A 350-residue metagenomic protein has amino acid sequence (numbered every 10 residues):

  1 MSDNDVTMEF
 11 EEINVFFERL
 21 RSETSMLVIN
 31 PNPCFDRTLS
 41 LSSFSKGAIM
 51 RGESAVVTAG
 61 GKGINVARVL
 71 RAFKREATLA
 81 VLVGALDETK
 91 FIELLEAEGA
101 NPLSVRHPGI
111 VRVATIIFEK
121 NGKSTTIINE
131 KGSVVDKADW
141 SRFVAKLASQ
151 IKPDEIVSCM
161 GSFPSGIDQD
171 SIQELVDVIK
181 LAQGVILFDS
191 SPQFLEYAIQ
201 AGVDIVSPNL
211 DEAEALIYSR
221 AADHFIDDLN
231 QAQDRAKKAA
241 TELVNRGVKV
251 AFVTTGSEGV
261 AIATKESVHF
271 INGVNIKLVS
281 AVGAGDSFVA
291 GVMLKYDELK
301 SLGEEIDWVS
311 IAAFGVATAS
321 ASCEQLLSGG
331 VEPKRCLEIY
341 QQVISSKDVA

Functional and structural regions predicted by a protein language model:
D5, E9-G47: Positively charged, low-complexity intrinsically disordered leader regions
F10, R51-V111, Q342: Substrate-binding N-lobe of the ribokinase-like
M26, R75-T78, P102, I186 (+2 more regions): Hydrophobic anchor at the start of a short beta-strand that flanks the dinucleotide cofactor-binding loop
V28-P31, V81-L82, R106-H107, I116-F118 (+4 more regions): Short beta-strand segments
L70, N209, G285: Short, conserved phosphate/pyrophosphate- and ester-handling motifs at nucleotide-, phospho-/glycolipid
I117-P153: Conserved phosphate-binding/catalytic loop of the ribokinase/pfkB sugar-kinase fold
I156-A232: Conserved beta-alpha-beta core of the PfkB/ribokinase-like small-molecule kinase fold
E196, R220, H224-A350: Conserved phosphate-binding/catalytic region of the ribokinase-like
